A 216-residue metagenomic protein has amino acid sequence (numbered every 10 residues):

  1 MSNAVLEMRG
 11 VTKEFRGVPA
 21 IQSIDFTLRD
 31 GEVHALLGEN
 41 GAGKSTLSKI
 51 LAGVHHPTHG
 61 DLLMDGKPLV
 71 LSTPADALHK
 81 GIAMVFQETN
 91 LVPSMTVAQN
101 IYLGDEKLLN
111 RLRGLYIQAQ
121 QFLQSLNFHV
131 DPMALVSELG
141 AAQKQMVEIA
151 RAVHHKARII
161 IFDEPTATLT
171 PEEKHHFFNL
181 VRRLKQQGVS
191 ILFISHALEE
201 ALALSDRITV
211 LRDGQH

Functional and structural regions predicted by a protein language model:
S2-H216: Glycine-rich phosphate-binding loops of nucleotide-dependent enzymes
